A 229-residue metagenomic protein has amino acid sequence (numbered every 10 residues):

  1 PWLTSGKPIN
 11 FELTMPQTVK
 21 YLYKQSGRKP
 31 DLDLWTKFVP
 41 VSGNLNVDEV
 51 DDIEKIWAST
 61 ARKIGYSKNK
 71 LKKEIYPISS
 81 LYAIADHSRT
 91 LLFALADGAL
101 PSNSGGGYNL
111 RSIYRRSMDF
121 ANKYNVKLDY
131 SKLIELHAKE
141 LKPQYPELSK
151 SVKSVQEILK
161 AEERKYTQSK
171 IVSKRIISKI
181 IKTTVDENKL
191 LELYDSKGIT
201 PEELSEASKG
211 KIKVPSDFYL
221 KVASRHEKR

Functional and structural regions predicted by a protein language model:
P1-R229: A glycine- and charged-residue-rich anion-binding loop/surface
